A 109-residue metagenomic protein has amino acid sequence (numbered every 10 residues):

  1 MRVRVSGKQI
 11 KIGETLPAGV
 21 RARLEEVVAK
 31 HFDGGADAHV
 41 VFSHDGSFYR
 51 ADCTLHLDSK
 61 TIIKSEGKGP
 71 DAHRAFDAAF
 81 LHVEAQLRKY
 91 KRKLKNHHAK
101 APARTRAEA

Functional and structural regions predicted by a protein language model:
M1-A109: N-terminal, polar/charged subdomain of small-to-medium soluble alpha/beta proteins
